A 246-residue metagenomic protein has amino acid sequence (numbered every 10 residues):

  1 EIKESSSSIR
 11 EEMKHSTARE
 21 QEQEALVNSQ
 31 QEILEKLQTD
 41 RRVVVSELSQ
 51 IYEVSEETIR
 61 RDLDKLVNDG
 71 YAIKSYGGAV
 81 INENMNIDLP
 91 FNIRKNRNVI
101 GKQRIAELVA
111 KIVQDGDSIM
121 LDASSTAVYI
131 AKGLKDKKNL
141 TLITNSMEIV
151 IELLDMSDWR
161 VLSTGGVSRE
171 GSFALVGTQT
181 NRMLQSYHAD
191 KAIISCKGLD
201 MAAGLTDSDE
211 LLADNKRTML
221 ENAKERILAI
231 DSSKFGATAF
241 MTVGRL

Functional and structural regions predicted by a protein language model:
E1-Q30: Amphipathic secondary-structure elements and adjacent low-complexity, charged linkers in non-transmembrane regions
N28, N96-I100, R104, S125 (+8 more regions): Residues at secondary-structure transition points
L34-Y52, E57-A123, A131-K137, L154-W159: HTH-adjacent hinge/linker in prokaryotic transcriptional regulators
E35, R41-L48, E53, N68 (+1 more regions): Conserved phosphate- and dinucleotide-binding cores of soluble alpha/beta proteins, encompassing both enzyme active
T58, K65, T126-A127, E148-I149 (+1 more regions): Alpha-helix capping/helix-boundary segments
M120, L142-I143: Conserved SAM-binding loop
